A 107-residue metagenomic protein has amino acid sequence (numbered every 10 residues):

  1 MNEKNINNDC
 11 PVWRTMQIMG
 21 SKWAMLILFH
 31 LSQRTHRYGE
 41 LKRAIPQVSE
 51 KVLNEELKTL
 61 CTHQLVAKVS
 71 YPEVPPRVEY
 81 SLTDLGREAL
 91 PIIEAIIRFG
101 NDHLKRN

Functional and structural regions predicted by a protein language model:
M1-N5: Acidic-glycine-rich active-site phosphate/pyrophosphate-binding loop
I6-V52, P76-E79: N-terminal helix-turn-helix DNA-binding core of bacterial DNA-binding proteins
V12, M16, L90-G100, L104: Hydrophobic alpha-helical core bundles mediating ligand binding, dimerization, or RNAP-core interactions
E56: Residues within the DNA-recognition helix of helix-turn-helix
Q64: Glycine-centered, phosphate/nucleic-acid-interacting loop/turn motifs that mediate DNA/RNA or nucleotide
K68: Short beta-strand "wing" residues that participate in macromolecule-binding interfaces
P72-A95: Basic, amphipathic "hinge/linker" alpha-helix immediately C-terminal to the N-terminal HTH DNA-binding motif
